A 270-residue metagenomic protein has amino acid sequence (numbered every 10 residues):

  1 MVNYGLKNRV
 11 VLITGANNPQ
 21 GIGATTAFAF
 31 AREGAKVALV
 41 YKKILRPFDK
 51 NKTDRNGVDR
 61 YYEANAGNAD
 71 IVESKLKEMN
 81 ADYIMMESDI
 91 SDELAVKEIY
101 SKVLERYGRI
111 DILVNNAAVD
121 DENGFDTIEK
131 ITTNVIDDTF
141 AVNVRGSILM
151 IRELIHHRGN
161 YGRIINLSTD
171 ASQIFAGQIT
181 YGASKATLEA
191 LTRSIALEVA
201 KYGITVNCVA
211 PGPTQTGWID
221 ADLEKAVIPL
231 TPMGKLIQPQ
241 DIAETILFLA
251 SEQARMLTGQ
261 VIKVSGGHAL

Functional and structural regions predicted by a protein language model:
Y4-V40, I44-L45: Canonical Rossmann dinucleotide-binding motif of NAD(H)/NADP(H)-dependent dehydrogenases/reductases, specifically
P19-G21, V119-D120, T133, R163-T187 (+2 more regions): Catalytic loop of short-chain dehydrogenase/reductase
N51-D54, Y61-D70, K97, V119-D137 (+2 more regions): Conserved mid-core segment of classical short-chain dehydrogenase/reductases
S101, A141-G162, S172, A196-L197 (+2 more regions): Amphipathic alpha-helical dimer-interface segment in Rossmann-like NAD(P)H-dependent oxidoreductases
G108, I151, H157, Q238-A269: C-terminal substrate-recognition "lid" of short-chain dehydrogenase/reductases
V119, E129-I148, I165, L188 (+1 more regions): Catalytic Tyr-X3-Lys loop
A200, T205, L257-G259: Short, small/polar-rich loop/turn modules that mediate ligand/substrate recognition or access, typified
V206-A221: Short, flexible catalytic-loop segment of classical short-chain dehydrogenase/reductase
